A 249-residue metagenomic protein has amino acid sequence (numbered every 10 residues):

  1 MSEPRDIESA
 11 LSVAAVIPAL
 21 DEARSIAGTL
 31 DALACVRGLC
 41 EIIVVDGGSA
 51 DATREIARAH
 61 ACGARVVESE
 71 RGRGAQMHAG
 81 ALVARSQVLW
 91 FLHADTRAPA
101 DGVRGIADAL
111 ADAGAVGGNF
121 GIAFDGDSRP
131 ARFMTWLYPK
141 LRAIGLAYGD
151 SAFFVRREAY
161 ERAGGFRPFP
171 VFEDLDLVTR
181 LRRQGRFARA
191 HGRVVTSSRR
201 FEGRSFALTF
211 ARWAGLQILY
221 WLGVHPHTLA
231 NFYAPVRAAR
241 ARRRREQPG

Functional and structural regions predicted by a protein language model:
M1-I7, T179-G249: Hydrophobic helical membrane-anchoring modules
S12-A14, E41, D176: Cell-envelope/extracellular polymer assembly enzymes that use nucleotide-activated donors
R24-G28, D51-A59, D101: Acidic helix N-cap motif at the loop->helix transition within catalytic regions of sugar-transfer enzymes
D31-C40: Short, acidic, metal-binding catalytic loop of nucleotide-sugar glycosyltransferases
C40-I43, R54-V83: Conserved donor nucleotide-binding strand/loop of the catalytic core
D46-R54, T96: A conserved acidic beta->alpha catalytic loop
L89: Short aromatic/hydrophobic "clamp" motif used to bind/position activated sugar donors
D101-R129: Conserved donor NDP-sugar-binding/catalytic core segment of glycosyltransferases
